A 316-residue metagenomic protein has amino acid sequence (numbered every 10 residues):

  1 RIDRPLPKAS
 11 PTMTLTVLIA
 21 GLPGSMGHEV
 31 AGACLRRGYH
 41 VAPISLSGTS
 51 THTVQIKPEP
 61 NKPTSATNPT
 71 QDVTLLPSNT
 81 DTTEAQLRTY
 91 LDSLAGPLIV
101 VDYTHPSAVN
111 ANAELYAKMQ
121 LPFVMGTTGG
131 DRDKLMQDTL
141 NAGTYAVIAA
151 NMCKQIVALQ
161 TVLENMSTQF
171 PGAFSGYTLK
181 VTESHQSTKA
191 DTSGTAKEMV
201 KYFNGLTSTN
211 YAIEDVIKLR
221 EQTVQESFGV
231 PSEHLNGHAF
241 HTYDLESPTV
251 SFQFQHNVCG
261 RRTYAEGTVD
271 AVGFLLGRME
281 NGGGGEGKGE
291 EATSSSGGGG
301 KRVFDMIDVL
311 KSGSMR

Functional and structural regions predicted by a protein language model:
R1-T12: Short, Lys/Arg-enriched N-terminal segments with co-localized hydrophobic residues within the first ~10-30 amino acids
L15-P97, S107, S175-R316: C-terminal substrate-binding/catalytic lobe of Rossmann-fold NAD(P)-dependent oxidoreductases
L35, A117, L140: Anion (oxyanion) recognition and catalysis
L46-S47, T128-G130, N151-C153, S184-Q186: Short, ordered loop/turn segments at secondary-structure junctions
R88-G126: Rossmann-fold NAD(P) dinucleotide-binding segment
N112-E114, G126-I148, V157, V162-N165: Rossmann-fold NAD(P)-binding glycine/threonine-rich loop
A158-A173, T192: Rossmann-like NAD(P)H-binding beta-loop-alpha module
